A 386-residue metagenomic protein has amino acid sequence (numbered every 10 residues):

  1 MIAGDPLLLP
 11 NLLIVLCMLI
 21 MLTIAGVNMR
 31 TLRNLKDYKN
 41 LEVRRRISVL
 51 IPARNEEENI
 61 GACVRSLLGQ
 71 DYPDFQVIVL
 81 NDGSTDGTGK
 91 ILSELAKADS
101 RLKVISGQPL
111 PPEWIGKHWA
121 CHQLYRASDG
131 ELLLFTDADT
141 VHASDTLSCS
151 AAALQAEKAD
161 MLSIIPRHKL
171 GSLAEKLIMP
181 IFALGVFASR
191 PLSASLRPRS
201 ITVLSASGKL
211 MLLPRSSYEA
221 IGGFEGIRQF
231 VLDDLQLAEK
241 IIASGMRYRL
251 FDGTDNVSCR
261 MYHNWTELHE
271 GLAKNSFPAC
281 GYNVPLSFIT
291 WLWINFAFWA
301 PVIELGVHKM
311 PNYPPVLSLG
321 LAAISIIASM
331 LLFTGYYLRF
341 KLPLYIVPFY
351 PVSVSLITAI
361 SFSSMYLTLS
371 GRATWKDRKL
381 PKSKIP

Functional and structural regions predicted by a protein language model:
M1-V43, P180, I357: N-terminal membrane-anchoring/stem segments of glycan-assembly enzymes
I14, N28-T31, K103-R126, C149 (+4 more regions): Long helical/loop segments within the catalytic core of UDP-sugar-dependent glycosyltransferases, especially the large
R30-D37, E56-G69: Short, well-formed alpha-helical segments that are part of the catalytic scaffolds of diverse glycosyltransferases
L41, S287-S370: Membrane-embedded multi-pass helical conduit in multi-pass membrane proteins, especially envelope-biosynthetic
R45-S48, Q76: Cell-envelope/extracellular polymer assembly enzymes that use nucleotide-activated donors
V64-P111: Acidic donor-binding segment of Leloir-type glycosyltransferases
G87, T136-A153: Acidic donor-binding/catalytic loop of UDP-sugar-dependent glycosyltransferases, especially processive GT2
L154, M161-A188, S216-E219, F224-L286 (+2 more regions): Catalytic donor/gating beta->alpha subdomain of glycosyltransferases that bind UDP-sugars
